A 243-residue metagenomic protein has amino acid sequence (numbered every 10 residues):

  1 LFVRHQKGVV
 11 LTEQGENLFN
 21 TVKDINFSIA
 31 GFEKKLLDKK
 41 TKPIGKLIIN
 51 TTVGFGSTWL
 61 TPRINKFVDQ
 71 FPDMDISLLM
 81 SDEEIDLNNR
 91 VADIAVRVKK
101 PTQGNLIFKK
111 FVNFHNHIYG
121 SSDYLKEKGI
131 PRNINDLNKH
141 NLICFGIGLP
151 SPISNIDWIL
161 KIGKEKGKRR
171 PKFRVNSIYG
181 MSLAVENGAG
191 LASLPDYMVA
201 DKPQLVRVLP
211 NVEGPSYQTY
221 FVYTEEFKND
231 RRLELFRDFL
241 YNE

Functional and structural regions predicted by a protein language model:
L1-L11: A short LG(V/I)-centered, amphipathic sequence patch enriched for acidic residue(s) preceding the LG motif
V10-D38: Alpha-helical "hinge/linker" immediately C-terminal to small N-terminal DNA-binding modules
T12, D93, G188: Conserved G/P- and acidic residue-centered "switch" motifs that form tight phosphate/ATP-binding loops in soluble
K42-L47, N138: Immediate post-signal peptide segment of exported/extracytoplasmic ligand-binding proteins
G45-G104: Central regulatory/effector-binding core of bacterial HTH transcription factors
I48-N50, A95, I143, A192 (+1 more regions): Short, well-ordered beta-strand segments
N89, P101-Q218: C-terminal regulatory
N211-E243: A late-sequence structural motif
